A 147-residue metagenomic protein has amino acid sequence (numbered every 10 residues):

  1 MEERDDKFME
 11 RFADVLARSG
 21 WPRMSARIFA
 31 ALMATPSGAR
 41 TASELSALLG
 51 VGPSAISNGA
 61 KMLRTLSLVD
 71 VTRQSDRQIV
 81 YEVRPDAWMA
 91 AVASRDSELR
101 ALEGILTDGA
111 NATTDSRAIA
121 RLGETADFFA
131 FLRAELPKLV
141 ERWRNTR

Functional and structural regions predicted by a protein language model:
M1-A26, N145-T146: Short alpha-helical segments that sit at the start of domains
R18-S19, M33-S37: Short helix-capping/hinge SLiMs at alpha-helix to coil transitions
G20-M24, V71-R95: Short, cationic-aromatic polyanion-contact patches
E44-A47: A short acidic, leucine-rich amphipathic alpha-helix
G52-P53: Short coil turns linking two alpha-helices in DNA-binding domains
S67: Glycine-centered, phosphate/nucleic-acid-interacting loop/turn motifs that mediate DNA/RNA or nucleotide
T113-R147: C-terminal regulatory/oligomerization modules of transcriptional regulators
